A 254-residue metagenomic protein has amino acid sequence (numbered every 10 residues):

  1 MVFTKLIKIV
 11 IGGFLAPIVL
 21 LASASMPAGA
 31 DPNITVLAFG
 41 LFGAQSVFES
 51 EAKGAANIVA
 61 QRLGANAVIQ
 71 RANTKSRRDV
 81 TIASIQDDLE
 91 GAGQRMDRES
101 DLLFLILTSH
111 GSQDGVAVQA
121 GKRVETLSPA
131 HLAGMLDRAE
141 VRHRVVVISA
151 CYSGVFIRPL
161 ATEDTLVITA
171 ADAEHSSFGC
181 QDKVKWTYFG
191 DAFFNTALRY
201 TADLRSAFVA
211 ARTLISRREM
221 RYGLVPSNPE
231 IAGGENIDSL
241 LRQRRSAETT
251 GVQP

Functional and structural regions predicted by a protein language model:
M1-I7: N-terminal secretory signal peptides that target proteins for export/translocation
V10-A22: Bacterial N-terminal signal peptides
S23-S100, G179, V184-T187, L241-P254: Boundary/activation segment at the start of structured domains
T35-A38, A67-A72, L103-L107, R144-I148 (+1 more regions): Structural recognition of the beta-strand scaffold that forms the well-ordered cores of secreted hydrolase catalytic
F42-S46, T74-R78, S109-D114, R123 (+3 more regions): Solvent-exposed loop/turn segments at secondary-structure junctions within structured extracellular/periplasmic domains
V47-G54, I58, V80, S84-G91 (+10 more regions): Extracytoplasmic/secreted proteins, especially bacterial periplasmic and envelope-associated proteins
S109-R138: A short, glycine/acidic-enriched catalytic loop
A150-G234: Active-site-proximal C-terminal subdomain of hydrolase catalytic domains
